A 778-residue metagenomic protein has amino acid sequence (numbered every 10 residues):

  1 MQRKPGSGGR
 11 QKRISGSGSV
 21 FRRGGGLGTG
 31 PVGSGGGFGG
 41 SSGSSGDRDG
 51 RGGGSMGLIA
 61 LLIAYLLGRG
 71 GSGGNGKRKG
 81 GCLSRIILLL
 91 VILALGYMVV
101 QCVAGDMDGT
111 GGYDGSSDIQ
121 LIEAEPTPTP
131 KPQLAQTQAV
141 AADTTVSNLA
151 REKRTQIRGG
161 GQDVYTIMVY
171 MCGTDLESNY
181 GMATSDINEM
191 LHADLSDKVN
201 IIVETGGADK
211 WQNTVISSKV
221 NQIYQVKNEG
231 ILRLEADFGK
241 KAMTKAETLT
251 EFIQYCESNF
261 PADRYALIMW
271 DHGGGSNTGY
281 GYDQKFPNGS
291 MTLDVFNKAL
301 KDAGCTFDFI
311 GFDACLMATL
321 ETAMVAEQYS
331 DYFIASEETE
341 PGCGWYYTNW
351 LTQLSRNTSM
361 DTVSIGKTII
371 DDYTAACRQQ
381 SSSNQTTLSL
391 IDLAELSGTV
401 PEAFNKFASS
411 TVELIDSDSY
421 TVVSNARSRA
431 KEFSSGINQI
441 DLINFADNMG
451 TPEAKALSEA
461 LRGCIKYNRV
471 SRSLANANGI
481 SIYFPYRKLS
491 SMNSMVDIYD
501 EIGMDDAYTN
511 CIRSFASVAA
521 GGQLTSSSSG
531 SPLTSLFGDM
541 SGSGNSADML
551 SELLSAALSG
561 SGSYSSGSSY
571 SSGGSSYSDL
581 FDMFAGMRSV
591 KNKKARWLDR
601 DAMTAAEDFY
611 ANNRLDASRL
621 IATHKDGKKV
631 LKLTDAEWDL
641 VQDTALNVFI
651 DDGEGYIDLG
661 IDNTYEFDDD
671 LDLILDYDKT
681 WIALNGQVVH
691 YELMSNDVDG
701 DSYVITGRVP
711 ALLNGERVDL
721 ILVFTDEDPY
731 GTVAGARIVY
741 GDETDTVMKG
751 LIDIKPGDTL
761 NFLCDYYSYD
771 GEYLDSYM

Functional and structural regions predicted by a protein language model:
M1-E125, L533-S569, S576-Y577: Long amphipathic alpha-helical segments used for membrane anchoring, targeting, substrate engagement, or oligomerization
M1-G35, M56, G181-T184, E247-T250 (+5 more regions): Conserved structured core elements
Q2-R3, V20, C82-L89, V100-P261: N-terminal extension/subdomain marker
V100, A104-P128, Q133-A135, A139-G160 (+4 more regions): Terminal, contiguous helix-loop blocks that mediate binding/assembly
T166-M171, N200-T205, Y265-M269, D308-F312 (+2 more regions): Structural recognition of the beta-strand scaffold that forms the well-ordered cores of secreted hydrolase catalytic
M171-T174, G207, D271-G273, Y486-K488: Residue-level signal for short, function-critical loop segments
G206-C305, A314-C315, L320, E337-E338: Catalytic-core segments of thiol-dependent peptidases
